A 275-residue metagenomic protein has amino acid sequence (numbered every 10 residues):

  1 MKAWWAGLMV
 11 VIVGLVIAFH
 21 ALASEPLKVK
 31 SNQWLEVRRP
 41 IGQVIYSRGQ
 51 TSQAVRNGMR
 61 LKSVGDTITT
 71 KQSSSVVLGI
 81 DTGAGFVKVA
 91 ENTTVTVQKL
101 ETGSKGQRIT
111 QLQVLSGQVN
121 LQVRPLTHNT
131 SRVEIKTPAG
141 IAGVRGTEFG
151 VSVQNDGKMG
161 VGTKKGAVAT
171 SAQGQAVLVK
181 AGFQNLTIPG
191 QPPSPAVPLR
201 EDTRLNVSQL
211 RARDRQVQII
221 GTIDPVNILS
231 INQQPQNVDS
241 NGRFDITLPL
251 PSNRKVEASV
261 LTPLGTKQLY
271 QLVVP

Functional and structural regions predicted by a protein language model:
A23-Q72, V77-Q216, T222, Q234: Flexible, surface-exposed loop/linker segments and immediately adjacent secondary-structure boundaries
G221-I228: Short proline/glycine-enriched turn/loop motifs at strand-loop junctions of beta-rich domains
P235-N241: Short beta-strand segments within Ig-like beta-sandwich modules, predominantly Fibronectin type-III
G242-I246: Short strand-edge motifs at loop-to-beta-strand transitions and within beta-strands of extracellular beta-rich domains
T247-R254: Surface-exposed, short loops/turns at beta-strand junctions within beta-sandwich domains
R254-T266: Short, aromatic- and glycine-rich surface loops/edge beta-strands on solvent-exposed regions
L264-P275: Edge beta-strands of extracellular beta-sandwich domains
